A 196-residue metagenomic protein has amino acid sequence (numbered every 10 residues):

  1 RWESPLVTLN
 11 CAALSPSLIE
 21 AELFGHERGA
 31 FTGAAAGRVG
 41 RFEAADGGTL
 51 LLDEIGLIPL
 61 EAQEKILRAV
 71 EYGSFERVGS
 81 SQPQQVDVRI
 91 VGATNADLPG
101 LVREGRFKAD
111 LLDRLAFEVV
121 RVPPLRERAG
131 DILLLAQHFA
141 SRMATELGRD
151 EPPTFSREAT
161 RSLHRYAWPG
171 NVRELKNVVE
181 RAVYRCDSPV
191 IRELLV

Functional and structural regions predicted by a protein language model:
R1-S4, G79-R89, A96-V196: Nucleotide-binding/hydrolysis machinery
R1-T32, E43-P59, P124-G130, V178 (+1 more regions): Conserved post-Walker A coupling segment in P-loop NTPases
T8, L51-L52, R68, V88-T94: Structural recognition of the conserved hydrophobic beta-strand(s) that form the central parallel beta-sheet of P-loop
A13-P16, G33, L57, R77 (+3 more regions): Residue-level preference for short helical/loop micro-motifs built around acidic side chains
G33-R38, Q63-Q84, A93: Substrate-gripping "pore-loop 1 plus following alpha2 helix"
D46-T49, K65, V86-V91, K108: Loop/turn-to-beta-strand initiation segments
